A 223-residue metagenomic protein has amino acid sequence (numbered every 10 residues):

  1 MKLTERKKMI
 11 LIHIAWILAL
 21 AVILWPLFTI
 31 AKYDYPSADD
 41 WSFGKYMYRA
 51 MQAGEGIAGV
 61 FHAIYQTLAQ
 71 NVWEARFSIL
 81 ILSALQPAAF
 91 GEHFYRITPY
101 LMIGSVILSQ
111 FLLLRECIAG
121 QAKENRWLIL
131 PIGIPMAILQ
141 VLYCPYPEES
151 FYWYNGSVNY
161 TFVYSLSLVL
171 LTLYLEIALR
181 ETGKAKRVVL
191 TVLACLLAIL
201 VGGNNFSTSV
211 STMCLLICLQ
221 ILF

Functional and structural regions predicted by a protein language model:
M1-L24: Start-transfer (signal-anchor) and selected internal transmembrane alpha helices of multi-pass inner/ER membrane
L3-K7, R115-W127, A178-K186, F223: Membrane-interface helix-boundary motifs at transmembrane edges
M9-H13, Q70, Q121-G133, K186-L190: Membrane-interfacial loop-to-transmembrane alpha-helix junctions, especially the N-terminal start
W25-V72, S83-L85: Extracytoplasmic loop-helix module adjacent to an early transmembrane segment
D39, N125-A178, N205: Membrane-interface micro-motifs in multi-pass membrane enzymes
I97, L101-E124, V169: Transmembrane-helix motifs of polytopic, lipid-linked glycan transferases
V189-T212: Membrane-interface alpha helices of multi-pass inner-membrane proteins
S211-F223: Perimembrane helix-loop-helix junctions
